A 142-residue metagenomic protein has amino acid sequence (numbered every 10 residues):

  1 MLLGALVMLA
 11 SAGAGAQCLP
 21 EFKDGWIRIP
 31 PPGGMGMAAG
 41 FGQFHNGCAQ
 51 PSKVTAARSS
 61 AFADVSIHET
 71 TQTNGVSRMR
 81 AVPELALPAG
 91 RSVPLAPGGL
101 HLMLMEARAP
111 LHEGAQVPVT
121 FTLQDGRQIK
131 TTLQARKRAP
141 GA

Functional and structural regions predicted by a protein language model:
M1-L2: Bacterial N-terminal signal peptides that target proteins for export
L9-G13: N-terminal signal peptide c-region/cleavage motif recognized by signal peptidases
Q17-A142: Compact, glycine-rich, soluble single-domain proteins
